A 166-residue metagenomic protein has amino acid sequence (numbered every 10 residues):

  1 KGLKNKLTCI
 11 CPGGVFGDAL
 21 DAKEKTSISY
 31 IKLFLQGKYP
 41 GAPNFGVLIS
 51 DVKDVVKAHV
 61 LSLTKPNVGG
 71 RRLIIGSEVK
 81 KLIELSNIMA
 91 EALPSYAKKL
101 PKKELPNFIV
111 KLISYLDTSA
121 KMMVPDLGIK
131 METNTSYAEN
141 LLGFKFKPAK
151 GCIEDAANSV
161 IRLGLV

Functional and structural regions predicted by a protein language model:
G2-N5, G17-S29, S62-L73, Y96: Glycine/proline-rich active-site loop of Rossmann-fold NAD(P)-dependent oxidoreductases
C11-P12: Conserved SDR Rossmann-fold cofactor-binding beta-strand/turn motif
V15-G17, K80: Conserved sequence/active-site signature of Rossmann-fold short-chain dehydrogenase/reductase
D21-A22, I28-S50, D54: A conserved pocket-lining segment of Rossmann-fold NAD(P)-dependent short-chain dehydrogenase/reductase
I49, V79, E132: Short aromatic/basic micro-patch
A58-K121, A149, E154-V166: Mid/C-terminal beta-alpha module of Rossmann-like enzyme folds, strongest in SDR-family dehydrogenases/epimerases
L112-G143: Conserved C-terminal active-site "lid" loop/helix of NAD(P)H-dependent oxidoreductases that clamps the redox cofactor
I129-S136, G143-K145, K150-I161: C-terminal helical cap and adjacent loop that interface with cofactors, partners, or active-site loops
